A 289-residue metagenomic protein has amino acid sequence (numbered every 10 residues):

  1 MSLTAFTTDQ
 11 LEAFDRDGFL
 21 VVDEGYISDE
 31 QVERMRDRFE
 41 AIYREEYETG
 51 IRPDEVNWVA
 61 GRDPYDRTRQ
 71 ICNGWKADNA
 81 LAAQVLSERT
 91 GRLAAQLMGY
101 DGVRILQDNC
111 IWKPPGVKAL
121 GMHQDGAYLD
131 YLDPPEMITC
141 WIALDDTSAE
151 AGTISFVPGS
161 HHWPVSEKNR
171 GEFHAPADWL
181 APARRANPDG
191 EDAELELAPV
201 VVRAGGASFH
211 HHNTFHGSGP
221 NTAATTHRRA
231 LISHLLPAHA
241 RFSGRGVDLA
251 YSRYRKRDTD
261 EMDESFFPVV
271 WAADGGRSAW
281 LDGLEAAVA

Functional and structural regions predicted by a protein language model:
M1-D17, D23-M122, Y128-Y131, G246: Non-heme Fe(II)-dependent double-stranded beta-helix
D37, E48, R52-P53, N57 (+3 more regions): Non-heme Fe(II)/2-oxoglutarate
M98, D125-M137, L195, V202 (+1 more regions): A short beta-loop-beta micro-motif enriched in histidine and acidic residues
Q107-N109, Q124-G126, I142-D146, P158: Short, structured patches in soluble enzyme cores that scaffold and shape functional sites
K118-Q124, D133, E150-F156, V165-N169 (+1 more regions): A short secondary-structure junction signal
G126-D130, I142-D145, A193-P199, G219: Short helix-to-loop capping/linker segments positioned immediately adjacent to catalytic or ligand/cofactor-binding
Y131-A149, V201-R203, F209, H234-A238: Short, conserved beta-strand element in jelly-roll/cupin
T147-F215: Double-stranded beta-helix
